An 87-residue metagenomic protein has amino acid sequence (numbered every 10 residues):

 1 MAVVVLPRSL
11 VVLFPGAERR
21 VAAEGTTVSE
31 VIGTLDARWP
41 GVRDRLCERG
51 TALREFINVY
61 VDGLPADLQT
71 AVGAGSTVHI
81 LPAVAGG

Functional and structural regions predicted by a protein language model:
M1-G86: Ubiquitin-like/PB1-type beta-grasp interaction modules and other compact soluble beta-rich domains
